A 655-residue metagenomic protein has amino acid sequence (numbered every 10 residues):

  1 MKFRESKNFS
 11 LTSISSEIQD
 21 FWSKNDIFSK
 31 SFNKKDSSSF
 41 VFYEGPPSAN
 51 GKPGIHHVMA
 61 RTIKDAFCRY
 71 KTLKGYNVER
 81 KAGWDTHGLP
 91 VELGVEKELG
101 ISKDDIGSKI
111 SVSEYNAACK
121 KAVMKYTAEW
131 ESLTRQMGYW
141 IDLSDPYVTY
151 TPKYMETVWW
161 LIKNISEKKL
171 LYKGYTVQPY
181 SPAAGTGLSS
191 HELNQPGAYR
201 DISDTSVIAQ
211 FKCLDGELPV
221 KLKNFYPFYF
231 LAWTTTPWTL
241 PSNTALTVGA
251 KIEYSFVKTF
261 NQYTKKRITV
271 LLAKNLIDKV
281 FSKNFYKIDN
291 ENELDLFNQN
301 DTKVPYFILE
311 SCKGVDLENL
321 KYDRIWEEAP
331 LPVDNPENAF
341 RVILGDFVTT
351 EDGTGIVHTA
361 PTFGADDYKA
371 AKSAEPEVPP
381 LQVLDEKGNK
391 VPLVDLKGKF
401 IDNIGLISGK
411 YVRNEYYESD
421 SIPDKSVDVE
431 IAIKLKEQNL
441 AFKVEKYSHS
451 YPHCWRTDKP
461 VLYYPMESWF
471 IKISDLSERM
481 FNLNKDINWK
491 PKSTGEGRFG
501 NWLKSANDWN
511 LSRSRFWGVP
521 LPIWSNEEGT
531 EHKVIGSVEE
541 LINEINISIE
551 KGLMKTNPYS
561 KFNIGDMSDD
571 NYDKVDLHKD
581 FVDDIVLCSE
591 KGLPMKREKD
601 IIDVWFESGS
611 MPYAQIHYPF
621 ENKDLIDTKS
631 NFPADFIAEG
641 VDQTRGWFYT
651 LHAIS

Functional and structural regions predicted by a protein language model:
K2-S13, F32-S144, V220-F230, P237-S655: Non-cofactor substrate-recognition interfaces
E17-S38: Positively charged, low-complexity intrinsically disordered leader regions
A117, Q178-L231, W238-L240: Active-site cores that bind ATP or allylic diphosphates and position pyrophosphate for catalysis
I165: Extracellular glycan/ECM-engagement signal in secreted proteins
K169: Gly/Thr-rich phosphate-binding loop signature of adenosyl cofactor/nucleotide-binding cores
Y172-Y175, F442-V444: Acidic/polar loop patches that form or flank catalytic/metal-binding clefts of enzymes that bind anionic ligands
